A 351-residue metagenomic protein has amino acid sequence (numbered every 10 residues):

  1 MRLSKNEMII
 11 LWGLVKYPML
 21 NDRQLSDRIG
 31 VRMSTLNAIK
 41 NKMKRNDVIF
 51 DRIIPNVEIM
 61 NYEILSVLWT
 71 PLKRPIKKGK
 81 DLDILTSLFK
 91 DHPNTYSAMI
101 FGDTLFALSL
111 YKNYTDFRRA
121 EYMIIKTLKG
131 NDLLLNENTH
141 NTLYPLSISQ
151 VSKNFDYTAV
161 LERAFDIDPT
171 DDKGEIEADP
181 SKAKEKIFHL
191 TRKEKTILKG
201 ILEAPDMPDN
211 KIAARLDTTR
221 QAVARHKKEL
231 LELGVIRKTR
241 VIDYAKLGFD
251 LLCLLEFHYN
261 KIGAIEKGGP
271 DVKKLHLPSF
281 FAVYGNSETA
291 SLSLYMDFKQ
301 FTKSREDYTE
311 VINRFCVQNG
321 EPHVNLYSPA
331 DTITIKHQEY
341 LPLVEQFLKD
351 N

Functional and structural regions predicted by a protein language model:
M1-N351: A compositional/biophysical signature of low hydrophobicity enriched in polar/charged and small residues
